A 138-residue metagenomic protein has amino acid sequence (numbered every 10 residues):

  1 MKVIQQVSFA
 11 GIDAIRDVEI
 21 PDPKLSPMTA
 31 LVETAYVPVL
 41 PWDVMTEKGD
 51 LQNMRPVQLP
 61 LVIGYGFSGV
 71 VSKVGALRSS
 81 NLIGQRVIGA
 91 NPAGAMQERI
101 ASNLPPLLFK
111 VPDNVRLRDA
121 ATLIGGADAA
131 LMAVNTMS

Functional and structural regions predicted by a protein language model:
M1-V3: Extreme N-terminal starter segment of soluble prokaryotic enzymes
Q6, E47, S72-K73, A101-N103: Short beta-strand-to-turn element immediately C-terminal to the catalytic PLP-Schiff-base lysine in fold type I
Q6, P23, V37, V70 (+3 more regions): Residue-level recognition of beta-strand microenvironments
A10-D17, P41-D43: Short N-terminal binding/cap micro-motifs at the start of the first secondary-structure element
I20-S68: N-terminal glycine-rich beta->alpha transition that marks the start or flank of a dinucleotide-binding site
P23, S79-S80, S138: Residue "hotspots" at secondary-structure boundaries inside conserved domains
M45, P56, G66, R86-S138: NAD(P)H dinucleotide-binding glycine-rich loop of Rossmann-like/cofactor-binding domains, especially the beta1-alpha1
S68-P92: A glycine-/small-residue-rich N-terminal strand-loop-strand element that serves as the cofactor-binding glycine loop
